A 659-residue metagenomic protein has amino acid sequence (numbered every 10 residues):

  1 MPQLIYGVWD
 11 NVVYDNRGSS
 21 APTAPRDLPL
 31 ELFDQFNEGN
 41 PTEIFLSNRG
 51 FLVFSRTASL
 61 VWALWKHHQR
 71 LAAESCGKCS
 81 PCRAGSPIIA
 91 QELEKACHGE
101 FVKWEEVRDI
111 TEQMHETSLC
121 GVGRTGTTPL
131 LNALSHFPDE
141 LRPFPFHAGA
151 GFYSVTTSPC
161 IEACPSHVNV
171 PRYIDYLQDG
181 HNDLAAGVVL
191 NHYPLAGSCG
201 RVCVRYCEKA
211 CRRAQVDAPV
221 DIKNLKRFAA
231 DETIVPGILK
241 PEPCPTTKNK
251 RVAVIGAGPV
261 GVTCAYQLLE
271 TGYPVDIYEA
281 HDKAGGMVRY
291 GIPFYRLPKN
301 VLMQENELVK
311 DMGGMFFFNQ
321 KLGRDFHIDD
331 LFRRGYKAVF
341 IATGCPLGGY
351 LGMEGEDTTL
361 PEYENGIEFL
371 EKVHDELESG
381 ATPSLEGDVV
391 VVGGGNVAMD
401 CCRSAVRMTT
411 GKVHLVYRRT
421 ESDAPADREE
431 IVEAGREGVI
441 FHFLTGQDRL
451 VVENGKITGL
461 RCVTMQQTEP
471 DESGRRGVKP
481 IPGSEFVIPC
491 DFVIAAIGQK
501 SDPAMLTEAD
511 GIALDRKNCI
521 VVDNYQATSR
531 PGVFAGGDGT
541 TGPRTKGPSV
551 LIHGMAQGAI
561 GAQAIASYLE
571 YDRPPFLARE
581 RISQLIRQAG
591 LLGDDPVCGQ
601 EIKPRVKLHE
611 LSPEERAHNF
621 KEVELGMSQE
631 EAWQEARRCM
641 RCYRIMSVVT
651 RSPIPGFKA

Functional and structural regions predicted by a protein language model:
M1-G151: Redox cofactor-anchoring modules in respiratory/redox and cofactor-processing assemblies
Q69-Q91, E112-L131, S154-R172, P194-V216 (+1 more regions): Local cysteine-cluster metal-coordination motifs and their immediate loop/turn environment, predominantly Fe-S cluster
A229-P245, E307-R324, G348-M408, L514-N524 (+1 more regions): Glycine-rich dinucleotide-binding loop and its adjacent helix/turn
T246, R251-I255, M303-M353, R449-I457 (+4 more regions): Feature captures the FAD/FMN-dependent oxidoreductase FAD-binding
R251-D276, A398-V406: N-terminal Rossmann-like FAD-binding beta1-loop-alpha1 element of flavoenzymes
P274-I277, H281-M312, F316, C402-R449 (+1 more regions): Rossmann-like dinucleotide-binding cores of NAD(P)H-dependent redox enzymes
T359-E386, L450, P470-P548, P596: FAD-site-proximal beta/loop scaffold in flavoenzymes
C401, T540-F576: A conserved FAD-binding loop/helix module that cradles the flavin
